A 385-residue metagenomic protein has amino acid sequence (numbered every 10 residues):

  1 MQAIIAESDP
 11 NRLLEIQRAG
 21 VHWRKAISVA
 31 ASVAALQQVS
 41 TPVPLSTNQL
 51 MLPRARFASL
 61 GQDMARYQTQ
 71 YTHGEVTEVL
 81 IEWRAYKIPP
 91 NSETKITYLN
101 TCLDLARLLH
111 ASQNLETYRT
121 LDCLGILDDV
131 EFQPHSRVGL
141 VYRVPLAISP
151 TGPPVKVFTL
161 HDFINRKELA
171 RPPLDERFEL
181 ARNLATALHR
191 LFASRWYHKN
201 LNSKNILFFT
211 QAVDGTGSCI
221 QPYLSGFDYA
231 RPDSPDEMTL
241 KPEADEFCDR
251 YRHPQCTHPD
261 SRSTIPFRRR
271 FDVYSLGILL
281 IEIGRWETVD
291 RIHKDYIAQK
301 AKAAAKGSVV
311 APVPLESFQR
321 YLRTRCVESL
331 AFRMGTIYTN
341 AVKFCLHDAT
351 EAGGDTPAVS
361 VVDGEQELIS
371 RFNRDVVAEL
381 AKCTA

Functional and structural regions predicted by a protein language model:
M1-V29, V33, N114-D122, L127-V130 (+5 more regions): Helical subdomain adjoining the active site within ATP-dependent kinase catalytic cores
D63-P90, K156: Glycine-rich ATP phosphate-binding loop
L121-E176, S234-K241, E246: Conserved structural core of kinase catalytic domains
T186-Y197: Protein kinase catalytic-loop region centered on the HRD/HxD motif
N202-C256: Activation segment/activation loop of eukaryotic-type protein kinase catalytic domains
Q255-R270: Conserved end of the kinase activation segment
